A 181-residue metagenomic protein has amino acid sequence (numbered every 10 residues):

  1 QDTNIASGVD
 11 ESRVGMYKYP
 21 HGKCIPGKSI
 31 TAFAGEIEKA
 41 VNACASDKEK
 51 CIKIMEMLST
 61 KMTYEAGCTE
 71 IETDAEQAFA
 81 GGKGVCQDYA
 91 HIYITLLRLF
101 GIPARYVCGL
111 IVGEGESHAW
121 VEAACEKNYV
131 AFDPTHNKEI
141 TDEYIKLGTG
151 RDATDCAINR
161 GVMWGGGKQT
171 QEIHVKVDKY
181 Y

Functional and structural regions predicted by a protein language model:
Q1-I5: Intrinsically disordered, low-complexity N-terminal segments that are enriched in acidic
A6-V14: Short, charged, solvent-exposed linker or helix-capping segments at domain edges/interfaces that act as flexible hinges
R13-G84, I92-I94, R151-A153, W164-Y181: Secondary-structure boundary elements
D88-G167: Hydrophobic/aromatic-rich core segments of domains that either
